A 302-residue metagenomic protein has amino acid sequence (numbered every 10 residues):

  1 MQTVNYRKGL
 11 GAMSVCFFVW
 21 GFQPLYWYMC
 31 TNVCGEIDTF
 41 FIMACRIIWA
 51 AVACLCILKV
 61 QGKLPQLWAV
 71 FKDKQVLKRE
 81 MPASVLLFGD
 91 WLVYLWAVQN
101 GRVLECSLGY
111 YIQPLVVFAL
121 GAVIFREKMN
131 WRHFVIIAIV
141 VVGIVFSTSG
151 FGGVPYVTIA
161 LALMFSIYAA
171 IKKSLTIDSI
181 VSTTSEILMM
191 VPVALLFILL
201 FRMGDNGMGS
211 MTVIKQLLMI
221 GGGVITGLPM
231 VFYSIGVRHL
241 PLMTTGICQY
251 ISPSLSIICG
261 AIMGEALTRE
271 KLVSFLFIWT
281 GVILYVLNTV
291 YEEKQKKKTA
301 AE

Functional and structural regions predicted by a protein language model:
M1-F41, V142-S174, C259, K297-E302: Glycine-/small-residue-enriched transmembrane alpha-helix faces in small-molecule transporters and effluxers
M1-V15, A51-M81, W131, L188-M219 (+3 more regions): Membrane-interface interhelical linkers
Q2, I47, G150, Y250-E302: C-terminal-most transmembrane helix of multi-pass membrane proteins
S14-F22, Y26, M81-V98, A160-I171 (+2 more regions): Hydrophobic alpha-helical transmembrane segments of multi-pass membrane transport proteins, especially secondary
L25-T39, Q66-A69, Q99-R102, I144-V145 (+3 more regions): Membrane-interface helix termini and inter-helical loops of multi-pass transporters
C30, I42, R46, M81 (+6 more regions): Hydrophobic/aromatic residues within transmembrane alpha-helices of multi-pass small-molecule transporters
C45, S107-I112, S179-M189, G227-A261: Helix-helix packing/entry segments at the starts of transmembrane helices
W96, Q113-R132, S254-V273: C-terminal transmembrane-helix exit sites in multi-pass transporters
